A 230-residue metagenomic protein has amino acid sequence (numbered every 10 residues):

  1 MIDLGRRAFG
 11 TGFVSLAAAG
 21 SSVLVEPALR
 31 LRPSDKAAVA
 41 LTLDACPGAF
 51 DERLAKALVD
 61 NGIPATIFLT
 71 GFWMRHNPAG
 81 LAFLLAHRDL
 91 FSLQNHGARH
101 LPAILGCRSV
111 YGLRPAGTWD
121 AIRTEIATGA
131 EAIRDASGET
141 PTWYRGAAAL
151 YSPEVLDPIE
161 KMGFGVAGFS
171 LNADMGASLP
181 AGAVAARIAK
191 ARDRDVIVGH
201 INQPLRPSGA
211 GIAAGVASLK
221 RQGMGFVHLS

Functional and structural regions predicted by a protein language model:
M1-L16: N-terminal secretory signal peptides and thylakoid transit peptides that target proteins across membranes
L24-F50: Boundary/entry segment of secreted carbohydrate-active catalytic domains
E26-D35, N61, R206-S230: C-terminal domain-boundary segment and adjacent tail
A38, V59-A181, A191-I201: Metal-dependent polysaccharide deacetylase catalytic core of the NodB/CE4 family, i.e., the active-site-bearing domain
D44, L58, L219: Conserved, mostly hydrophobic/aromatic
A45-A49, R75, A116-R123, R206-A210: Soluble non-cytosolic domains of exported or imported proteins
D51-A57: N-terminal carbohydrate-binding/catalytic regions of secreted carbohydrate-active enzymes
A181-V184, I212: Charged helix-capping and loop-helix junction motifs
